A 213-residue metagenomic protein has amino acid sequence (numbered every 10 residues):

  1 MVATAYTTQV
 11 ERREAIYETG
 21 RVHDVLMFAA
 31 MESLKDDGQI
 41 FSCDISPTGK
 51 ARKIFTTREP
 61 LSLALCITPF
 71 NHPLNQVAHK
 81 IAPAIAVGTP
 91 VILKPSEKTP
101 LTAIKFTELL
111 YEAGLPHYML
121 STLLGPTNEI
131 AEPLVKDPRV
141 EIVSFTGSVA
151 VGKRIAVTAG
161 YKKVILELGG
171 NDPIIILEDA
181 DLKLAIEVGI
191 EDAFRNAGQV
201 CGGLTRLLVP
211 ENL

Functional and structural regions predicted by a protein language model:
M1-R52: N-terminal Rossmann-like NAD(P)+-binding subdomain of aldehyde/semialdehyde dehydrogenases
S42-P116, K183: Conserved small-residue-rich beta-alpha loop and adjacent elements that most often cradle the phosphate/pyrophosphate
K53-I54, S121-S144: A structured beta-alpha segment of the ubiquitous adenosine-cofactor-binding alpha/beta core
A64, N71, T127-P133, G147-R154 (+1 more regions): Beta-loop-alpha module in the N-terminal Rossmann-like domain of NAD(P)-dependent dehydrogenases, especially those
I81-A82, A131, G152, I186: Generic hydrophobic/aromatic pocket-lining and core-packing "Φ" positions
G88, L120, V143, G170 (+1 more regions): Residue-level signal for inorganic ion chemistry
L93-K94, L124, L166-L168: Hydrophobic residues in well-ordered beta-strands that form the structural core
A150-L213: ALDH superfamily catalytic-core signature
